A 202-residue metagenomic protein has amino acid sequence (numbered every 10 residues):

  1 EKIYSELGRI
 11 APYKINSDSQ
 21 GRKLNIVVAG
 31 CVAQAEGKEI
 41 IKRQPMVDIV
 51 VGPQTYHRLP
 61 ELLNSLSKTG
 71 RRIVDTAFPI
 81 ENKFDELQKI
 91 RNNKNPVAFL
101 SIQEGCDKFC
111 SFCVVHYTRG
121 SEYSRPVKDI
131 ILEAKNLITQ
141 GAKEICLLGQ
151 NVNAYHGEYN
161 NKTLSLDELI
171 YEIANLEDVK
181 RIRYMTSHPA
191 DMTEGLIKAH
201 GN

Functional and structural regions predicted by a protein language model:
E1-A154: Proteins enriched for Cys/Gly/acidic motifs involved in redox and nucleic-acid/cofactor modification
I26-V27, A35, T139-N202: Conserved SAM/AdoMet-binding glycine-rich loop
